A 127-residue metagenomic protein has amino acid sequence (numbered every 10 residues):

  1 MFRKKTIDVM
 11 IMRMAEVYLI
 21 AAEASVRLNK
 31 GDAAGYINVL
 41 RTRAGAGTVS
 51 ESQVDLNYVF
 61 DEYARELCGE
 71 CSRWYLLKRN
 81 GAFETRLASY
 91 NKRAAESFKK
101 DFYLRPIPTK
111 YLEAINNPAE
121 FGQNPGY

Functional and structural regions predicted by a protein language model:
K4-I11, V49-Y127: Long, intrinsically disordered, low-complexity segments
V9-L40, L56-E66: Extended, hydrophobic/aromatic-rich amphipathic alpha-helical segments that build helical scaffolds
A44-G47: Alpha-helical junction/boundary sensor with strong preference for TPR arrays
